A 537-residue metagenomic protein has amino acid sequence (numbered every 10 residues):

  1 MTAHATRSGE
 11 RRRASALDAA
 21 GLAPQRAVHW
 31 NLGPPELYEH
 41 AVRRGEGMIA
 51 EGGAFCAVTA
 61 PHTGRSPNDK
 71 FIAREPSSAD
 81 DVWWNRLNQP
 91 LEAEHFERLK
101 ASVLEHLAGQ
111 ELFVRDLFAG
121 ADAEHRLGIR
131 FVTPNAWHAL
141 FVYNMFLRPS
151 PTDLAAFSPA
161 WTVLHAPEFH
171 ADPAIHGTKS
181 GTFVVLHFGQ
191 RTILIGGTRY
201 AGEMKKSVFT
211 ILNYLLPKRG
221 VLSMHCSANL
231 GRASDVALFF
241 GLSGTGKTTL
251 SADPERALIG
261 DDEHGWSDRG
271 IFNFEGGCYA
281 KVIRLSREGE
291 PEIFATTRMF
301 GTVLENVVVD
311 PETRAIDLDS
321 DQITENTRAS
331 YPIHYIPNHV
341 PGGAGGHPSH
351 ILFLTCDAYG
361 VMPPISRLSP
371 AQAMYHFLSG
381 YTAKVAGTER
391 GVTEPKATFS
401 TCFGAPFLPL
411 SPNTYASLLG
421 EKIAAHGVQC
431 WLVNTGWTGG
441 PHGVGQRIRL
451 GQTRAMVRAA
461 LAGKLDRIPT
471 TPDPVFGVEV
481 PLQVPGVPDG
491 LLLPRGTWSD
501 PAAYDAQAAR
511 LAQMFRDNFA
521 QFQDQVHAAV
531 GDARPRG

Functional and structural regions predicted by a protein language model:
M1-A156: N-terminal accessory targeting/assembly segments
H4-A54, P217, H225-L242, D253-P254 (+3 more regions): Glycine-rich, often acidic-flanked micro-motifs that create phosphate/phosphodiester-binding or positioning elements
D80-W84, H187-T192, K396-C402: Gly-rich Lys/Arg/Thr-decorated short loops/hinges at beta-loop-alpha junctions or inter-strand turns that position
S158-W161, A166-L215: Charged, amphipathic alpha-helical linker segments immediately N-terminal to NTP-binding catalytic cores
K247: Conserved lysine of the Walker
L250: Hydrophobic positions on the alpha1 helix immediately C-terminal to the Walker A/P-loop
L491, G496-G537: Generic C-terminus detector
